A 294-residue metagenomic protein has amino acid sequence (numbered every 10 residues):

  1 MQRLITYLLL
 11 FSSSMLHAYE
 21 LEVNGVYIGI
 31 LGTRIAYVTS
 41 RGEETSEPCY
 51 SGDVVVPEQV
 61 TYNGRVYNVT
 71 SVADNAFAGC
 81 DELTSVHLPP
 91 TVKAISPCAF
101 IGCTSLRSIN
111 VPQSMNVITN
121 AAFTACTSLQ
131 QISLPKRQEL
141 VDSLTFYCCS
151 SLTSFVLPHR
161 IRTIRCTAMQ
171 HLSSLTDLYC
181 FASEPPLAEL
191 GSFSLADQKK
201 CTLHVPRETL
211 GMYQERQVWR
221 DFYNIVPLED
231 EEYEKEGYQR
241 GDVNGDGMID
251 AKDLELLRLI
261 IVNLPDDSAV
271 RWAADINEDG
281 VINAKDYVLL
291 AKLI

Functional and structural regions predicted by a protein language model:
M1-L4: Positively charged n-region of N-terminal signal peptides that target proteins for export
L8-A18: Hydrophobic h-region of N-terminal signal peptides that target proteins for export in Gram-negative bacteria
L16-N24, G29, F222, L228-G247: Intrinsically disordered, low-complexity repeat and linker tracts
A18-S46: Short beta-strand/loop segment at the start of cytosolic alpha/beta domains
C49-S71, D81-A94, C103-V117, C126-L140 (+4 more regions): Structural signature of tandem-repeat unit edges
A73-A76, S96-A99, T119-T124, D142-T145 (+4 more regions): Consensus positions within tandem repeat domains that build extended binding/scaffold surfaces
L190-L195, G211-F222: Short, aromatic/basic amphipathic alpha-helical patches
E232-I294: Cellulosome-associated attachment modules in secreted, modular CAZymes
